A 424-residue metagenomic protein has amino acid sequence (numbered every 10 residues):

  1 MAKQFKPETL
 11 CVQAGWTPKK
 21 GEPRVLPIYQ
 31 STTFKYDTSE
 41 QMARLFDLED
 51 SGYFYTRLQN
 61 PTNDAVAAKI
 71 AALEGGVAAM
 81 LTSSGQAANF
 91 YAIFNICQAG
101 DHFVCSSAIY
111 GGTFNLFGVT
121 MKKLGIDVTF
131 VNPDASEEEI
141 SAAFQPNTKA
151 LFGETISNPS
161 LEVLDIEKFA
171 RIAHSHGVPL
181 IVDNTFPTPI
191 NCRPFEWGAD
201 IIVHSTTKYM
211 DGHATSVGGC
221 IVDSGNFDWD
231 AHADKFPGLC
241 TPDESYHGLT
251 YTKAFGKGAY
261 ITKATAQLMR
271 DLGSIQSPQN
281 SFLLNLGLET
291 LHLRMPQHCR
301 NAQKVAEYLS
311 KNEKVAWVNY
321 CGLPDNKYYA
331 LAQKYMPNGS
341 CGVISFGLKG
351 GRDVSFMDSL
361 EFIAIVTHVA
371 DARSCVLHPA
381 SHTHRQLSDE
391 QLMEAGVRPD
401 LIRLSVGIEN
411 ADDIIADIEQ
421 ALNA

Functional and structural regions predicted by a protein language model:
A2, C11-T17, A79-K311: Conserved PLP-enzyme active-site core in the AAT-like
A2-N60, A68, I402: N-terminal "arm"/small-domain region of PLP-dependent enzymes with the aminotransferase-like
T33, S224-F227, L348-G351: Short loop segments at secondary-structure junctions
T38-F90, G112-T120: Conserved N-terminal alpha-helix of the aminotransferase class I/II PLP-enzyme fold
G75, N147, K314-W317, F362 (+1 more regions): Glycine-centered tight turns that cap/initiate beta-strands
G118-V119, D127-V128, A142, P146-K149 (+4 more regions): PLP-dependent enzyme catalytic core of the Aspartate aminotransferase-like
V222, S345-G347, S405-G407: Short hydrophobic/aromatic beta-strand micro-patches that form the beta-sheet surface supporting nucleotide- or nucleic
L272-I275, Q279-S281, L286, T290 (+5 more regions): Conserved small-domain helix->loop->beta segment predominantly found in fold-type I
